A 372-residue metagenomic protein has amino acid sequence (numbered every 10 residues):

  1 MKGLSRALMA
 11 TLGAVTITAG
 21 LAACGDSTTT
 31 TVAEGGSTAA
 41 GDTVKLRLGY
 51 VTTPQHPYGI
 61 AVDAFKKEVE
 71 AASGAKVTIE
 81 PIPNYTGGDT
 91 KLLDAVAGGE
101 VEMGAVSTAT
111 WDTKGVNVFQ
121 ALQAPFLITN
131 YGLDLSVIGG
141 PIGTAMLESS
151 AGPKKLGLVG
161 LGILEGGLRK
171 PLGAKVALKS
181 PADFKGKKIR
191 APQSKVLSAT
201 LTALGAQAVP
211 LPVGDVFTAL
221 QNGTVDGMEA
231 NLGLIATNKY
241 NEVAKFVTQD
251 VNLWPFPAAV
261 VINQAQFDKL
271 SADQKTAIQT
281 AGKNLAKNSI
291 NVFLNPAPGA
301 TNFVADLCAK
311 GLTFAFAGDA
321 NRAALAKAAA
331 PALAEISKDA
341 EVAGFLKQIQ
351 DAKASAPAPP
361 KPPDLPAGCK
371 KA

Functional and structural regions predicted by a protein language model:
K2-L4, L12-G13, G25-L133, P153 (+1 more regions): N-terminal secretory/targeting leader peptides
A19-A23: C-terminal motif of bacterial Sec signal peptides marking the signal peptidase cleavage site
T129-S150: A gly/proline- and charged-residue-enriched helix-loop-helix capping module
